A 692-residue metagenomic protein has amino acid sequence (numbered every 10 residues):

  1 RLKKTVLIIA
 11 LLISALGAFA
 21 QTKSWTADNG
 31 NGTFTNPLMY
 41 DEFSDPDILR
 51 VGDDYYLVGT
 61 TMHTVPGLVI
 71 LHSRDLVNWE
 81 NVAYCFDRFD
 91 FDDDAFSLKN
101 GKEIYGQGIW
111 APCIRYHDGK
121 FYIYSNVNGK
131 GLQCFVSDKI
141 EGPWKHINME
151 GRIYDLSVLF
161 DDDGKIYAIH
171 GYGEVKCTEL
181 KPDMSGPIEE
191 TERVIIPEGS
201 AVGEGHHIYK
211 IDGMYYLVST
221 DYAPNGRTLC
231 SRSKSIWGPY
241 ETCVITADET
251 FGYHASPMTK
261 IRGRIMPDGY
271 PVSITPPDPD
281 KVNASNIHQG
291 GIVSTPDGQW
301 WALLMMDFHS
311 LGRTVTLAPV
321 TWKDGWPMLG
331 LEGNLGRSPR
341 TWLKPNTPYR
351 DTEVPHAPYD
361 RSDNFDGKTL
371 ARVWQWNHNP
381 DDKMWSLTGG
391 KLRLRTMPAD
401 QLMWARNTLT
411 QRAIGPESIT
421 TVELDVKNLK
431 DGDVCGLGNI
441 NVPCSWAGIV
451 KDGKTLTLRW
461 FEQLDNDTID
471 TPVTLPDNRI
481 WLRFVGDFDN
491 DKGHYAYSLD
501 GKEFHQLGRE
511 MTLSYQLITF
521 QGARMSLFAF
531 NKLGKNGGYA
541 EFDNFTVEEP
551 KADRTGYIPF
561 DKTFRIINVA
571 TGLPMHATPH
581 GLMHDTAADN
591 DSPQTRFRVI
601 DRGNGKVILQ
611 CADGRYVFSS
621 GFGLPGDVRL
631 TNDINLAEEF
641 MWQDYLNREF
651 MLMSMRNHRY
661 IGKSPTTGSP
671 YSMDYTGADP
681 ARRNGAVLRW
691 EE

Functional and structural regions predicted by a protein language model:
R1-L7: Bacterial N-terminal signal peptides that target proteins for export
L7-L12, C230, G290, D382 (+3 more regions): A residue-level detector for conformationally permissive "hinge/kink" positions
I9, D45-P46, V69, C134 (+8 more regions): Alpha-helical interaction segments
L11-F19: Hydrophobic h-region of N-terminal signal peptides that target proteins for export in Gram-negative bacteria
S14, F86-D92, G614-V617: Short hydrophobic interaction/assembly module
A20-Y557, Q594-R598, A637-M641: Carbohydrate-active catalytic/glycan-binding domains of CAZyme proteins, especially the secreted or lumenal ectodomains
T555-E692: Lectin-like carbohydrate-binding module/patch detector with strong preference for beta-trefoil
